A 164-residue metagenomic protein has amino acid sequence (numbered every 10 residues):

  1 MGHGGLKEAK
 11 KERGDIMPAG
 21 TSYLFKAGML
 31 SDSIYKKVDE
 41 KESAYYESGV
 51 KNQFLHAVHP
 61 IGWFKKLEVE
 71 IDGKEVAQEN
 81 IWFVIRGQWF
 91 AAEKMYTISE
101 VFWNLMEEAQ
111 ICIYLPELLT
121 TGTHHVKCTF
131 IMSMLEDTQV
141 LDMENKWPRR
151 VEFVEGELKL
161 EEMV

Functional and structural regions predicted by a protein language model:
M1-D15: N-terminal amphipathic/basic-hydrophobic helices that include classical n-h-c signal peptides and signal-anchor
K11-V164: Terminal leader/tail segments of proteins
